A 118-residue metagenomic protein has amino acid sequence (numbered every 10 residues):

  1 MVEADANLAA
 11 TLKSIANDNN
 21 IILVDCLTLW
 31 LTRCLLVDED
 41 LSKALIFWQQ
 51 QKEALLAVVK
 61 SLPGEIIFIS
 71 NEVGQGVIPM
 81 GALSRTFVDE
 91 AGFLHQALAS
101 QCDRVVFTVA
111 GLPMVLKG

Functional and structural regions predicted by a protein language model:
M1-I21, C26, E39: Conserved nucleotide-sensing/catalytic segment adjacent to the nucleotide-binding pocket in NTP-handling enzymes
L29-G118: Replace "adjacent to P-loop NTPase cores in ATP/GTP-dependent enzymes" with "adjacent to NTP-binding cores
